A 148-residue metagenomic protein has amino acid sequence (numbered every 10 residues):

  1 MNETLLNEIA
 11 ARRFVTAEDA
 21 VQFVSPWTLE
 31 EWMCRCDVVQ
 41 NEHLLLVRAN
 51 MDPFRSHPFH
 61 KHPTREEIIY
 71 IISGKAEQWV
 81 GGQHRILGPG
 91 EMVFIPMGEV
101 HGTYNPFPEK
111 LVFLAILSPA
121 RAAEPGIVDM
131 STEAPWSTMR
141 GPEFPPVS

Functional and structural regions predicted by a protein language model:
M1-H43, V128-S148: A short, N-terminal "cap"/entry segment at the start of jelly-roll beta-barrel domains of the cupin/DSBH fold
L29-R35, V47-H62: Conserved short histidine dyad/triad with adjacent acidic residue
V39-L44, M51-R55, K75, P119-A123: Short, charged/polar surface micro-motifs in flexible loops or helix N-caps
R48-A49, F94, P108-G126: A short hydrophobic beta-strand segment most commonly corresponding to one strand of the jelly-roll/cupin
A49-D52, K61-V80, I116-P119: Short, conserved beta-strand element in jelly-roll/cupin
F59, Q78-W79, I95, H101-F107: Short beta-strand His + acidic residue motifs that chelate non-heme Fe in jelly-roll/DSBH and cupin folds
G82-G98: Short acidic-glycine-tyrosine-enriched beta hairpin
